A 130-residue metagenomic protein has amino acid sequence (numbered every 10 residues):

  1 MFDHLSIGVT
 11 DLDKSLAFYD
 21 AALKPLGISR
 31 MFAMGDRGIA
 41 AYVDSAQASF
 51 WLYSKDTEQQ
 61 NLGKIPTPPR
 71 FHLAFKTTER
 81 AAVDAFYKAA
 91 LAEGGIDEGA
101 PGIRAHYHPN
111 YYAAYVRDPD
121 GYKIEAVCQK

Functional and structural regions predicted by a protein language model:
D3, A22, L26-A33, A48-D56 (+6 more regions): Long, contiguous binding/interaction regions
G8-F50: Core segments of cupin and vicinal oxygen chelate
V9-K14, L73-A114, P119: Vicinal oxygen chelate
R37-I39, R70, Y111: A generic structural signal for beta-strand entry/edge sites
D56-L62: A short, acidic/glycine-rich surface segment
G63-P68: Short, flexible turn/loop "capping" segments at secondary-structure junctions
